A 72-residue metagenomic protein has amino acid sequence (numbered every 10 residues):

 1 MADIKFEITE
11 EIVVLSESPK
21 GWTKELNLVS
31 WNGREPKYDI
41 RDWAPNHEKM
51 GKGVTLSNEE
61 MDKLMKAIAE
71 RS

Functional and structural regions predicted by a protein language model:
M1-S72: Positively charged, low-complexity terminal tracts and the immediately adjacent first secondary-structure elements
